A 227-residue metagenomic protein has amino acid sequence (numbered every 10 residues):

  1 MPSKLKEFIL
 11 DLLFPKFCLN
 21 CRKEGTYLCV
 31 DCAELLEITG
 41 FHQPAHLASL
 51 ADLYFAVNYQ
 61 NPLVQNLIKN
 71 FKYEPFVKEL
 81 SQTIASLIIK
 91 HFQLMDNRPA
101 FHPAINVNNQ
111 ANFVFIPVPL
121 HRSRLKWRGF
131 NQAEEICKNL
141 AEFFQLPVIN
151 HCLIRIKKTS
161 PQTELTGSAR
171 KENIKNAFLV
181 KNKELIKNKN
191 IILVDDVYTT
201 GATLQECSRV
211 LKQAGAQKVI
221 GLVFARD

Functional and structural regions predicted by a protein language model:
M1-D227: Glycine-rich phosphate/pyrophosphate-handling loop used in enzymes and phosphotransfer proteins
